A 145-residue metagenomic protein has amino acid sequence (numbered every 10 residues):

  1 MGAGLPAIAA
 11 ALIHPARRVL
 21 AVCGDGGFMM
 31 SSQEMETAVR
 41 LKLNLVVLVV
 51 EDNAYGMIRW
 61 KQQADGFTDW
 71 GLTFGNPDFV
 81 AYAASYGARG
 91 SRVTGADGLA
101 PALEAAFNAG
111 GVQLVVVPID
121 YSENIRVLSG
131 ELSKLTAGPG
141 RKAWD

Functional and structural regions predicted by a protein language model:
M1-D145: Thiamine diphosphate
